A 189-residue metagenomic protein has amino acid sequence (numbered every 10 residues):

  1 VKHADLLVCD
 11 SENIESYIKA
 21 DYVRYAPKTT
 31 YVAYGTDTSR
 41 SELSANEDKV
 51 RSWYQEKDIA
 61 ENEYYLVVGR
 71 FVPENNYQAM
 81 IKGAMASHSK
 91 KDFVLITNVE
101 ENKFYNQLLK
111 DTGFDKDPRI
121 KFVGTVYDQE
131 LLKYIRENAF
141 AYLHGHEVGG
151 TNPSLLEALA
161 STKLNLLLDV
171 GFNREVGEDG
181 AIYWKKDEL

Functional and structural regions predicted by a protein language model:
K2-R51, I59-A60: Donor nucleotide-sugar binding/catalytic pocket of nucleotide-sugar-dependent glycosyltransferases
V8, Q55-N75, I81-H88, V94: Conserved donor-binding/catalytic core segment of Leloir-type glycosyltransferases
T36, V68, D92-Q107, K121-V126: Glycosyltransferase donor-sugar binding loop
I120-I135, D187: Conserved active-site histidine-acidic residue motif and adjacent donor-binding/catalytic loop of glycosyltransferases
Y134-G150, K163: Acidic donor-binding loop of glycosyltransferase active sites
N152-L155: Short glycine/serine-rich donor-binding loops of glycosyltransferases
A160-L167: Short hydrophobic beta-strand element within catalytic cores of glycosyltransferases and related nucleotide-activated
R174-L189: Change "using UDP/GDP/dTDP sugars" to "using nucleotide sugars
